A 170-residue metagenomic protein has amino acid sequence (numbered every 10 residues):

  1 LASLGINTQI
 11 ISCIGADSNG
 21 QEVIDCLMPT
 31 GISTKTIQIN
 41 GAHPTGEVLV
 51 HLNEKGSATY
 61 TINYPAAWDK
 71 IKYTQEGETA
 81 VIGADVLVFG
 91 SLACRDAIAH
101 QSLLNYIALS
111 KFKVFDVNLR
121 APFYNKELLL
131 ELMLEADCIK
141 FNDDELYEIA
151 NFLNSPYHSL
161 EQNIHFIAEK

Functional and structural regions predicted by a protein language model:
A2: Gly/Ala-rich phosphate-binding loop of Rossmann-like dinucleotide-binding domains, activating on the conserved
N7-S91, L109: Conserved N-terminal subdomain of the carbohydrate kinase-like
P65, L92, N118-R120, D144: Active-site beta-loop-alpha junctions enriched in small/polar residues
K70, R95-D96, P122, E148: Short glycine-rich, flexible loops that bind phosphorylated cofactors or substrates
L87, D116, I139-N142: Residue-level signal for inorganic ion chemistry
I98-Y106, E127-E131: A short acidic, amphipathic alpha-helical/loop segment
K111-V114: Short beta-strand/loop segments at the ligand-binding rim of alpha/beta enzyme cores
F123-K170: Conserved phosphate/ATP/ADP-binding segment of small-molecule kinases
